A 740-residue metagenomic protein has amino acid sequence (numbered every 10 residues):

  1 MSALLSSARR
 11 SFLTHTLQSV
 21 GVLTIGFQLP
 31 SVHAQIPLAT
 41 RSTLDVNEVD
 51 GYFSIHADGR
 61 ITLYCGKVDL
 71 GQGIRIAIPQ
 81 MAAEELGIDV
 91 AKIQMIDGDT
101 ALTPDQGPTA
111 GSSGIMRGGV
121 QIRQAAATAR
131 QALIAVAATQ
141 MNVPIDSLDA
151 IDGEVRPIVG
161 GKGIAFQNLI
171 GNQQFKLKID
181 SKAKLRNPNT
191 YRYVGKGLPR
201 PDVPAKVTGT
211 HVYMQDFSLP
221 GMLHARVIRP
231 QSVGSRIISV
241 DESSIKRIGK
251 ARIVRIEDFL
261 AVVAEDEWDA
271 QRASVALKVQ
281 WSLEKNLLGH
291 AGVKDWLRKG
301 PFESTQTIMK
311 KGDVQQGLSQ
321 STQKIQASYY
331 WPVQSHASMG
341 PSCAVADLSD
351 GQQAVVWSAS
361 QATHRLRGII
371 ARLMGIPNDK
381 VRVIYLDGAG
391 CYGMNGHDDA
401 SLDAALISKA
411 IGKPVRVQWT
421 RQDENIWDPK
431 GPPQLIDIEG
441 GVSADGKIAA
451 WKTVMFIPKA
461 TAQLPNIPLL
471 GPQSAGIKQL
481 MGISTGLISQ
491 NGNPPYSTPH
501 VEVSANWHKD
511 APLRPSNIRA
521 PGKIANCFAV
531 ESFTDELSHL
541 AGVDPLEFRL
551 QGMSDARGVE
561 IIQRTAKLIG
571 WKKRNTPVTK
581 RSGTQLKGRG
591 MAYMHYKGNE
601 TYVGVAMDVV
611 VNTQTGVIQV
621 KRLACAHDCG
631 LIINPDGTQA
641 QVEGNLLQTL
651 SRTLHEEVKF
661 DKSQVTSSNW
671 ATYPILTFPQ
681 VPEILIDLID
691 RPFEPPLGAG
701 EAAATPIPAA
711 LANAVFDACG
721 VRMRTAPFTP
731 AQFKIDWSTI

Functional and structural regions predicted by a protein language model:
S2-G26, Q35-I740: Cofactor-binding beta-sheet edge motifs in enzyme active sites
